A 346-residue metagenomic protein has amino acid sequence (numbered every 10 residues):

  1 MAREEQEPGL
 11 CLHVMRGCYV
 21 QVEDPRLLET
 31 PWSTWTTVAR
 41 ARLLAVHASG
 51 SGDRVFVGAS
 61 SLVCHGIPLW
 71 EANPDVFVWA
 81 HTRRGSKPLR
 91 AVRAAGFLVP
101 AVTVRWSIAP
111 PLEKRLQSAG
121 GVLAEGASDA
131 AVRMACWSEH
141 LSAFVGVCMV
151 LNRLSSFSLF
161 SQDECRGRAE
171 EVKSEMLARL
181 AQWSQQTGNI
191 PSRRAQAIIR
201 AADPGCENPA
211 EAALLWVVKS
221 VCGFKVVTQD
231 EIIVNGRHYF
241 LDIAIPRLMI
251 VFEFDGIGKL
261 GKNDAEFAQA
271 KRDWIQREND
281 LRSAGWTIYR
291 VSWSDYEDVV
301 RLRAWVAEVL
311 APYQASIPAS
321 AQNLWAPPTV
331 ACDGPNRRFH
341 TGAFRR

Functional and structural regions predicted by a protein language model:
M1-G188, I317-R346: Short gly/ser-rich loop at a beta-strand->alpha-helix junction or flexible surface loop bordering the NTP-binding
R166-R346: Surface segments flanking catalytic/ligand-binding clefts of nucleic-acid enzymes
